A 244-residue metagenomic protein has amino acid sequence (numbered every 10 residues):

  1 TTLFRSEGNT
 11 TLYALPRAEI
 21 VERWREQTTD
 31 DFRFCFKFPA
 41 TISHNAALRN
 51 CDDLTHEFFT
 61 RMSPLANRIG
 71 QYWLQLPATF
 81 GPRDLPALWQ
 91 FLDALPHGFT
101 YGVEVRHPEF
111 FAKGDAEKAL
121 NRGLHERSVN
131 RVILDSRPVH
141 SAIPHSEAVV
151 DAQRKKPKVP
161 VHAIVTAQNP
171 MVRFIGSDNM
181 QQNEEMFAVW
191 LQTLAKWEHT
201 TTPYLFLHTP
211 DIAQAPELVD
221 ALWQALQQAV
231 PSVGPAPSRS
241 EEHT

Functional and structural regions predicted by a protein language model:
T1-E241: Residues lining hydrophobic/aromatic ligand-binding pockets adjacent to catalytic sites
T244: Mobile, glycine-rich extracellular loop/lid and propeptide segments that shape or gate substrate/ligand access
